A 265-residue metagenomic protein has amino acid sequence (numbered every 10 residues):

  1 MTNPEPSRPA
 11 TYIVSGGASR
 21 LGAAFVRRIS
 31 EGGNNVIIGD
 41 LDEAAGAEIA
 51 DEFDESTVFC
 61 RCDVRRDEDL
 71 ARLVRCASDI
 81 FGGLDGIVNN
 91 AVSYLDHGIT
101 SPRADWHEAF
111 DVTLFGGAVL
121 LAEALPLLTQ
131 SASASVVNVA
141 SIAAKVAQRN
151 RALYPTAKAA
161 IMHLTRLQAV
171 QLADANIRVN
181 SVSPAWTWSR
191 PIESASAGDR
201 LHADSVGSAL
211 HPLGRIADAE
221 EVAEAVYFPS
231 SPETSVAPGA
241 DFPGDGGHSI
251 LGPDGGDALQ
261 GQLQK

Functional and structural regions predicted by a protein language model:
T2-P4, P238-K265: Short C-terminal tail/terminal secondary-structure segment of NAD(P)H-dependent dehydrogenase/reductase domains
R72-D79, H97, A104-V112: Active-site Tyr-X3-Lys motif and surrounding loop/helix of classical short-chain dehydrogenase/reductase
V92-S93, P102-V119, V137, I161 (+1 more regions): Catalytic Tyr-X3-Lys loop
S93-H107, Q130, N150-L153, E193 (+1 more regions): Conserved mid-core segment of classical short-chain dehydrogenase/reductases
A118, S181, R200-A237, G244-G246: C-terminal helical subdomain
L121, A157, T165: Active-site helix of classical SDR
P126, V170-D174, S235: Alpha-helical segment proximal to the catalytic Tyr-Lys
S141: Residue(s) in the substrate-gating loop at a strand-loop-helix junction that position the organic substrate next
